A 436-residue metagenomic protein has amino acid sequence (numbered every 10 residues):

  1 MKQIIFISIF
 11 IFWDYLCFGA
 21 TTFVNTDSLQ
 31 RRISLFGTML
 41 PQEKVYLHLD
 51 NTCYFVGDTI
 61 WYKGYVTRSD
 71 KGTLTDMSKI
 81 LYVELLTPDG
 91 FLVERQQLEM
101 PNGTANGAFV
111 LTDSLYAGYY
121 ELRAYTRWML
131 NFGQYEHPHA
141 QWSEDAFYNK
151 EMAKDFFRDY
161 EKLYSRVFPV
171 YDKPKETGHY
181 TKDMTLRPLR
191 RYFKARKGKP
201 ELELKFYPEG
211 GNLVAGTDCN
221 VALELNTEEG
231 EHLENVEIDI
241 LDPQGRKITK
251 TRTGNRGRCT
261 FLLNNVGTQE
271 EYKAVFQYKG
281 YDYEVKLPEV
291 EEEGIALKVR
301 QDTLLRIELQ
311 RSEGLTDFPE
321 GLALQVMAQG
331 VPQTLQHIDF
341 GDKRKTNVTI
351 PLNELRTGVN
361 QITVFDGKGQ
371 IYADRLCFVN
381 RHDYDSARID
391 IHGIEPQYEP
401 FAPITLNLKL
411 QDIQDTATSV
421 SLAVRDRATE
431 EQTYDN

Functional and structural regions predicted by a protein language model:
M1-S28, L408: Bacterial Sec-dependent N-terminal signal peptides
I33-K44, H179-K182, R191-L202, Y283-E289 (+1 more regions): Proline/serine/threonine-rich low-complexity linkers at boundaries of modular beta-sandwich domains
E43-K71, L204-E231, T303-R311, T363 (+3 more regions): Beta-strand-rich structural segments
D76-L86, Q96, G107, G118-A124 (+6 more regions): Beta-strand-rich binding/interaction modules
P101-A108, G254-T260, T334-L335, G341-T349: Aromatic sugar-binding surface patches on proteins that engage polysaccharides or sugar-phosphate polymers
N106-A117, M129, R258-Q269, G314 (+1 more regions): Short, surface-exposed loop/turn segments at beta-strand-coil junctions that are enriched for proline with nearby
L115-Y116, T126-W142, Y278-E284, V331 (+2 more regions): Short acidic/polar inter-strand loop motif in beta-rich domains
E121-P188, Y192-R196, K286, D415-N436: Acidic glycine/proline-rich low-complexity segments
